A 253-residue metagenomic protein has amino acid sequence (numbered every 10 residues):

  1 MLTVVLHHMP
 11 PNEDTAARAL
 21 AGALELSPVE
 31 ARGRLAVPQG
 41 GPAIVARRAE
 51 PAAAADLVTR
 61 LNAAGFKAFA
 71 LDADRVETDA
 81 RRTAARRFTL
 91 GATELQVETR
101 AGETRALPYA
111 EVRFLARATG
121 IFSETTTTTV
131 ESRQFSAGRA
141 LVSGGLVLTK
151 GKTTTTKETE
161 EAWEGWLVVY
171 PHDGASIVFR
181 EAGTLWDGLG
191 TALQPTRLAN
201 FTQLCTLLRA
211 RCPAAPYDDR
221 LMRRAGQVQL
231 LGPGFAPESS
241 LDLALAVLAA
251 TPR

Functional and structural regions predicted by a protein language model:
L2-M9, A21, G40-A49: Solvent-exposed beta-strand motifs enriched in subsets of small alpha/beta binding domains, especially certain
P11-T15: Short N-terminal binding/cap micro-motifs at the start of the first secondary-structure element
A17-P38: Contiguous mid-protein beta-loop-alpha structural module that forms a pocket-lining wall or clamp of enzyme active
R47-F88: Anionic N-terminal interaction surfaces
T89-V97, G102-E124: Phosphoinositide-dependent membrane-docking surfaces
F122-K157: Mixed-charge, low-complexity intrinsically disordered segments
S143, T149-R253: Extended, charged low-complexity segments that frequently continue into or abut oligomerization scaffolds
